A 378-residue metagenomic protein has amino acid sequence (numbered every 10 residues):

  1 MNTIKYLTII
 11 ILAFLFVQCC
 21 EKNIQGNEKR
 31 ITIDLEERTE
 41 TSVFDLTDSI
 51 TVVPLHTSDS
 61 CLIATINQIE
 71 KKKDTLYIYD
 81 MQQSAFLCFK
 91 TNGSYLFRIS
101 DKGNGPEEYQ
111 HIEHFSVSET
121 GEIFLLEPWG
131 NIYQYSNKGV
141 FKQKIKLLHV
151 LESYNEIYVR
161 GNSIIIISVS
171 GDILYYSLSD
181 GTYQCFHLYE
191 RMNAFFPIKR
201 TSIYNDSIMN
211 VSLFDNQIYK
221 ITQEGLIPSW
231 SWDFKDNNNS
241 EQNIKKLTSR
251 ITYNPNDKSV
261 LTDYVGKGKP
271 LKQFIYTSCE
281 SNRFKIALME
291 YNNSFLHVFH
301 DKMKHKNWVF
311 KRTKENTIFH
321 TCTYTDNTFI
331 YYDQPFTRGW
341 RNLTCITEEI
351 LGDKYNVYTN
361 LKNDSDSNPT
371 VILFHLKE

Functional and structural regions predicted by a protein language model:
V17-C19: C-terminal motif of bacterial Sec signal peptides marking the signal peptidase cleavage site
N23-L55: Blade/loop signatures of beta-propeller domains
T32, T75-D80, G121-E127, N162-S168 (+4 more regions): Short beta-strand elements that form the blades of beta-propeller/WD-repeat-like and other beta-sheet-rich scaffold
I50-S84: Beta-strand-rich domains and repeat architectures in extracellular enzymes and scaffolds, especially beta-propellers
H56-S60, S94-T120, E127: Blade-loop segments of beta-propeller domains
D59, S100-E108, L147-S153, Y189-A194 (+2 more regions): Short coil/turn segments at the loop-to-beta-strand junctions that recur within blades of beta-propeller repeat folds
T65-Q68, Q110-H114, V150-V159, N193-T201 (+2 more regions): Repeated scaffold domains used in trafficking and secretory/extracellular systems, primarily beta-propellers
W230-K246, M303-N327, D333, G339-W340: Conserved blade-ending motifs and adjacent loop-strand segments that build the rim/top face of beta-propeller domains
